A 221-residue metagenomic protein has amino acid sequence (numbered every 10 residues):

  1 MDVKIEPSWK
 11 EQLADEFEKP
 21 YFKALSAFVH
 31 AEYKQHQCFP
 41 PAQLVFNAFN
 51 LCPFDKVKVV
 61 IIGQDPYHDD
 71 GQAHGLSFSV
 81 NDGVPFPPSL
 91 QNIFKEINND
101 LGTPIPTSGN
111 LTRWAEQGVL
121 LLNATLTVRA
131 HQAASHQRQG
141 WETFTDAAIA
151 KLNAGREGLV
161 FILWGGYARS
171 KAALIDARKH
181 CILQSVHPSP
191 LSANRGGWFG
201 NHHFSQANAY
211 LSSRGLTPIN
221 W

Functional and structural regions predicted by a protein language model:
M1-L13: Generic N-terminal amphipathic, Lys/Arg-enriched alpha-helix
V3, D15-L163, A168-S170, I175 (+4 more regions): A polyanion-binding, active-site-adjacent surface
W198: C-terminal substrate-binding/active-site "lid" region of AdoMet-derived donor-dependent transferases
